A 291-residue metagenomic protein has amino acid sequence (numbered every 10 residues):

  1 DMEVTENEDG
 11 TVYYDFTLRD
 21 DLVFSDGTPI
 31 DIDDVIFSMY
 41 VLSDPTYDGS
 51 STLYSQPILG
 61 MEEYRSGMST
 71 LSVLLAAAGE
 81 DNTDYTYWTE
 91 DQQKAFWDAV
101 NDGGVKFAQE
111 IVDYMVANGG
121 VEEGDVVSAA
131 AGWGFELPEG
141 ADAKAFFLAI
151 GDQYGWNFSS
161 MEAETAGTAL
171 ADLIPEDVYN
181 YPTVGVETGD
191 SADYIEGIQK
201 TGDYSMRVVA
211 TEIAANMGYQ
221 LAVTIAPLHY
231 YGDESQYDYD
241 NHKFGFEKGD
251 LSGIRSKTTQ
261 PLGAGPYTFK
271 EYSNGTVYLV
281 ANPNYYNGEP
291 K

Functional and structural regions predicted by a protein language model:
M2-A169: Aromatic- and charge-enriched surface segment that lines or borders ligand/interaction sites
M2-Y13, I198-S205, K270-N274: Short, ordered beta-strand-loop transition motifs
V4-E6, L22, G49, E187-A192 (+1 more regions): Extracellular/surface-associated beta-sandwich interaction domains
R19-L22, I30-D31, I198, T259 (+1 more regions): Extracytoplasmic/periplasmic, Sec-exported soluble proteins
D26-P29, M217-L221: Solvent-exposed, non-transmembrane alpha-helical starts
T28, P290-K291: Short glycine/proline-enriched turns and hinge-like loops at secondary-structure junctions
S72-V73, Y87, G197, R207-V209: Ordered hydrophobic segments in well-structured contexts
Q153, S159-Y194, D203-Y204, V209-A215 (+1 more regions): Gly/Pro-rich hinge or "lid" segments in bacterial periplasmic/extracellular proteins
